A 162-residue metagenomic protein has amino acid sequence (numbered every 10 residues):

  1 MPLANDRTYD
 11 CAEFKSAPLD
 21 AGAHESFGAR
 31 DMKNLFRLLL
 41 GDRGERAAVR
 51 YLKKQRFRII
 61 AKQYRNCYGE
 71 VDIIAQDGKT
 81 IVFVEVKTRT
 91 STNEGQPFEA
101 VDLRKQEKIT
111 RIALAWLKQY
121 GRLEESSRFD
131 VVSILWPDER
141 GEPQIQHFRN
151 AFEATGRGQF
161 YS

Functional and structural regions predicted by a protein language model:
P2-Y9, E13-K15, D20-K62: Acidic-basic catalytic patches of nuclease active cores, encompassing PD-(D/E)XK and other metal-cofactor nuclease
L52, V71-E94, I109: Conserved catalytic cores of phosphodiester-cleaving nucleases, focusing on short active-site segments
R58, I81, S126: Hydrophobic "anchor" residues on beta-strands that sit immediately upstream of conserved functional sites
K62-R65, S133-L135: Short, solvent-exposed loop/turn elements at beta->coil junctions and helix N-caps that rim active or binding pockets
C67-G69: Short acidic/glycine-enriched loop/turn segments that link adjacent beta-strands
P97-S127: Mid-chain, well-packed structural core segment of small domains
Q119-S162: Domain-level recognition of nuclease-like catalytic cores that cleave nucleotide substrates
